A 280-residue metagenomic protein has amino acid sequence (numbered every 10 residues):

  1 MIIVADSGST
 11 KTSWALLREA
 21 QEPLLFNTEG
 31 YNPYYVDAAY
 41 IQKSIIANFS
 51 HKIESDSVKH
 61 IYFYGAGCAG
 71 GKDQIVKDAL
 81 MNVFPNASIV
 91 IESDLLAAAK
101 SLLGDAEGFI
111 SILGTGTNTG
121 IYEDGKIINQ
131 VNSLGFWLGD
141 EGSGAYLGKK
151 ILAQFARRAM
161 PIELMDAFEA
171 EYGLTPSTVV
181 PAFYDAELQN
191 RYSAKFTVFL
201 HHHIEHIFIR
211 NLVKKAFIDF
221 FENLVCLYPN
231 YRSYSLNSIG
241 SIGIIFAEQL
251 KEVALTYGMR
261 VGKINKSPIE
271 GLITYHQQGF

Functional and structural regions predicted by a protein language model:
M1-I61, A79, L102-F109, K150-F280: ATP-binding/phosphotransfer module of carbohydrate and carboxylate kinases, centering on a glycine-rich
Y62-A69: Polybasic, low-complexity association/targeting segments
A66, D94, S241: Cofactor-binding loop segments of dinucleotide-utilizing enzymes, especially the Rossmann-like FAD- and NAD(P)+-binding
A69-E163: Phosphate-binding/catalytic loop of phosphoryl-transfer enzymes
